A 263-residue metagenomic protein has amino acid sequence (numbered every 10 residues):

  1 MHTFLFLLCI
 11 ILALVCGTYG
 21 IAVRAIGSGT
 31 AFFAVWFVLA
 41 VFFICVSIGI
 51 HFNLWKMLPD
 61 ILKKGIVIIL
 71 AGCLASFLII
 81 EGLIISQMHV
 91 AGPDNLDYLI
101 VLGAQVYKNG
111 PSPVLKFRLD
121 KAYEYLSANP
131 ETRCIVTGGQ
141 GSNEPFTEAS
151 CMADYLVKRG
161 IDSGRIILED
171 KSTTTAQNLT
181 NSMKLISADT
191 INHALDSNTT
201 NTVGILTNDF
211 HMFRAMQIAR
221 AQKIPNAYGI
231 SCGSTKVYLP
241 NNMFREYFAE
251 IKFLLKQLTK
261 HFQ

Functional and structural regions predicted by a protein language model:
M1-F4, L58-L62, K236-P240, F244-Y247: Structural motif marking the loop-to-transmembrane transition
H2-F52: Membrane-embedded alpha-helical segments of integral membrane proteins
L8-V15, I68-I79, F244, F248: Lipid-exposed faces of alpha-helical membrane segments in multi-pass integral membrane proteins
G17-G27, H51, L78-E81, I85-M88 (+2 more regions): Transmembrane helix-loop junctions and nearby membrane-interface residues
R24, M57, I61-K63, M152 (+1 more regions): Membrane-interface extramembranous regions
F43-V90: Transmembrane alpha-helices and immediately adjacent membrane-cytoplasm interface residues in multi-pass integral
G72, I79-F244: A structural signal for short, hydrophobic/glycine-enriched beta-strand patches
L239-F262: A transmembrane-helix-recognition feature enriched in membrane-embedded lipid enzymes and envelope glyco-/phospholipid
